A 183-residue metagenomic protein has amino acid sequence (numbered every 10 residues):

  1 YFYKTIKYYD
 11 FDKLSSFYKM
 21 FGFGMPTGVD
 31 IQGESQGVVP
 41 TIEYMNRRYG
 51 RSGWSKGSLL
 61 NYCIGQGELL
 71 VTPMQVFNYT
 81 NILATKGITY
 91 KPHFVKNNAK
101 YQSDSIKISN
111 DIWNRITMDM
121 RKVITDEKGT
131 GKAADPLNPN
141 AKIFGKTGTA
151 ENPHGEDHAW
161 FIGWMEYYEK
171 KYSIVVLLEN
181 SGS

Functional and structural regions predicted by a protein language model:
Y1-L178: Beta-lactam-recognizing serine transpeptidase/beta-lactamase-like catalytic domain environment
N180-S183: Short, intrinsically disordered, charge-balanced linker/junction segments flanking boundaries in proteins
